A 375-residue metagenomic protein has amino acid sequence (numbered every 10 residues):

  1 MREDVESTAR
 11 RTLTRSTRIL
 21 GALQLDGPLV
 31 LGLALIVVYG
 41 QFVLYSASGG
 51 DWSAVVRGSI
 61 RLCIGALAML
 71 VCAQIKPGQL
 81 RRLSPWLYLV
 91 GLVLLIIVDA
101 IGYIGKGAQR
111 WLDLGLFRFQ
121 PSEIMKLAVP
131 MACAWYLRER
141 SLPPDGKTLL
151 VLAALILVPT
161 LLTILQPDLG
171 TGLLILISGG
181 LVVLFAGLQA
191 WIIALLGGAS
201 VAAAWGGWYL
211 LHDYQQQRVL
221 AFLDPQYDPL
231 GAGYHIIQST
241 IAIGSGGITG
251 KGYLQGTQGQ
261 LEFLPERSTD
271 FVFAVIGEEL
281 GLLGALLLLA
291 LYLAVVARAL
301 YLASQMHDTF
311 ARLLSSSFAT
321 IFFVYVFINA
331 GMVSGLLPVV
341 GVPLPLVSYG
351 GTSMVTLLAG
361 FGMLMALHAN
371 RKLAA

Functional and structural regions predicted by a protein language model:
M1-R11, N329-A375: A juxtamembrane structural motif centered on a specific transmembrane helix
A9-G21: Cytosolic juxtamembrane amphipathic/interface segments immediately preceding and feeding into a transmembrane helix
L20-V30: N-terminal export and membrane-targeting signals
L29-H235, A274-S334, A359-M363: Hydrophobic alpha-helical transmembrane segments of multi-pass inner membrane proteins, especially in bacterial systems
G115-M125, L165-P167, G247-K251, V339-L357: Glycine/serine-rich anion-binding loops at beta->alpha junctions that coordinate negatively charged ligand groups
D168-L173, K251-G256, R267-T269, L286 (+4 more regions): Transmembrane helix boundary and interhelical junction motifs in multipass membrane proteins
G247-L283, F310: Long extracytoplasmic/lumenal interhelical loops at the membrane interface of multi-pass membrane proteins
